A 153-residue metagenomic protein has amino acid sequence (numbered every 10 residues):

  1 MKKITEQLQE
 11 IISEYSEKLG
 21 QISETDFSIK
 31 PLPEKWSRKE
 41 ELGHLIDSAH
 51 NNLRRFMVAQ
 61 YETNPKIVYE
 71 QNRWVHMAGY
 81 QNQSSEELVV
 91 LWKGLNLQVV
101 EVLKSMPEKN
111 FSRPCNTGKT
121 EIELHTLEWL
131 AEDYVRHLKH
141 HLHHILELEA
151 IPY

Functional and structural regions predicted by a protein language model:
M1-E24, D47-V58, E132-R136: Alpha-helical bundle segments that constitute or directly flank the non-heme di-iron/ferroxidase center
M1-Q9, K35-L42, S85-V89, E128-A131: Amphipathic, non-membrane alpha-helical segments in soluble helical-bundle scaffolds
K3-E6, E17-Q21, E62-P65, M77-Q81 (+1 more regions): Short acidic/polar alpha-helix capping motifs at helix-coil junctions
Q7-I11, K18, V75-R113: Acidic/histidine-rich alpha-helical segments that form the ligand environment of transition-metal centers
Q21, H44, A59, V102-S105: Conserved catalytic core of Hanks-type protein kinase domains
Q21-D26, K104-S112, E149-Y153: Surface-exposed helix-capping loop/turn segments at secondary-structure junctions
T25-K30, E86-L88: Short helix-to-loop capping/linker segments positioned immediately adjacent to catalytic or ligand/cofactor-binding
S28-N72, P114-Y153: Short, contiguous alpha-helical
